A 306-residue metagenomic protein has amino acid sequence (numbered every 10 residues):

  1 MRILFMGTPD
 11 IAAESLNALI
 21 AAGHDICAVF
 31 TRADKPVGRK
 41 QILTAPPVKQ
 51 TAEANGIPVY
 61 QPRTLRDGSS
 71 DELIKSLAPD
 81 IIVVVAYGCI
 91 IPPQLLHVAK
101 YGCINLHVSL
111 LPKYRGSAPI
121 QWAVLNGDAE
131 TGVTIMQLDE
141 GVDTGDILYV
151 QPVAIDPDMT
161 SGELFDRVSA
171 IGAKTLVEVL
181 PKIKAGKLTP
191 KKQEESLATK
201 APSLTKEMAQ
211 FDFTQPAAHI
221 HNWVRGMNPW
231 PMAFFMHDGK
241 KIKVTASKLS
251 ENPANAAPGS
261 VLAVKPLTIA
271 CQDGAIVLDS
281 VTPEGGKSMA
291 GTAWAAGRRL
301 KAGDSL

Functional and structural regions predicted by a protein language model:
M1-R39: N-terminal Rossmann-like dinucleotide-binding module
G7, V29, A52, I82 (+7 more regions): A residue-level signal for conserved active-site and pocket-lining positions in enzyme catalytic cores
T8-I11, R63-R66, Y87-I90, M227 (+1 more regions): Short beta->alpha connector loops
A22, R32, I81-K200, E207: Donor/substrate-binding cores of folate-linked one-carbon enzymes
P36-A78: N-terminal glycine-/serine-/threonine-rich beta1-alpha1-beta2 phosphate-ribose binding loop of Rossmann-like
P202-Q215: Acyl-group handling in specialized metabolite and lipid biosynthesis
F213-L306: An anion-binding loop in the catalytic cleft
